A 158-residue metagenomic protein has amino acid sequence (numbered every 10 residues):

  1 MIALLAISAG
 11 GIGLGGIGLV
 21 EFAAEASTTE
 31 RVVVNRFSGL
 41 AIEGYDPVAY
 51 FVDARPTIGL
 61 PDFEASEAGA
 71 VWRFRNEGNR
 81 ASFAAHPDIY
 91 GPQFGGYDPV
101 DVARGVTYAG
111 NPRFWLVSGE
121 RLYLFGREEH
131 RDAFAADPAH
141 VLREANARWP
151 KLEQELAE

Functional and structural regions predicted by a protein language model:
M1-A9: N-terminal export leaders
G15-E158: Charged, low-complexity intrinsically disordered segments
